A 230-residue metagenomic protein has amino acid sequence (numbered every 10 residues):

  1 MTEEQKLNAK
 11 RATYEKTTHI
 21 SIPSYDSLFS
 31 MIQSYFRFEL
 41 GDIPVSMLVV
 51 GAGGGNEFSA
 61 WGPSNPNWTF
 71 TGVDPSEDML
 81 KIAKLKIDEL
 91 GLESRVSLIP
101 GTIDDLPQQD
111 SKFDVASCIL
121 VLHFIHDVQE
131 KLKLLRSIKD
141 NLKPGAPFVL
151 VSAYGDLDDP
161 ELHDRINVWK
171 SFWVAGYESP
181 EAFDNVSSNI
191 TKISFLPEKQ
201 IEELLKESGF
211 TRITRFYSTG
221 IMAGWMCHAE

Functional and structural regions predicted by a protein language model:
M1-E15, W169: N-terminal, positively charged/glycine-rich alpha-helical extensions of SAM-dependent methyltransferases
S24-I43: Conserved alpha-helix/loop element of class I SAM-dependent methyltransferases that forms part of the SAM/SAH-binding
S46-V50, G55-D105: Class I SAM-dependent methyltransferase SAM/SAH-binding core
S117: A conserved beta-strand element that flanks and buttresses the S-adenosyl-L-methionine
L120-F124: Short catalytic micro-motifs in class I SAM-dependent methyltransferases
L132-P144: A short glycine-rich, Lys/Arg-flanked "PGG" loop and its adjoining helix->strand segment in the class I
V151-L204: C-terminal alpha-helical "lid/dimerization" subdomain adjacent to the S-adenosyl-L-methionine
E202, S208-E230: Core SAM-dependent methyltransferase catalytic element
